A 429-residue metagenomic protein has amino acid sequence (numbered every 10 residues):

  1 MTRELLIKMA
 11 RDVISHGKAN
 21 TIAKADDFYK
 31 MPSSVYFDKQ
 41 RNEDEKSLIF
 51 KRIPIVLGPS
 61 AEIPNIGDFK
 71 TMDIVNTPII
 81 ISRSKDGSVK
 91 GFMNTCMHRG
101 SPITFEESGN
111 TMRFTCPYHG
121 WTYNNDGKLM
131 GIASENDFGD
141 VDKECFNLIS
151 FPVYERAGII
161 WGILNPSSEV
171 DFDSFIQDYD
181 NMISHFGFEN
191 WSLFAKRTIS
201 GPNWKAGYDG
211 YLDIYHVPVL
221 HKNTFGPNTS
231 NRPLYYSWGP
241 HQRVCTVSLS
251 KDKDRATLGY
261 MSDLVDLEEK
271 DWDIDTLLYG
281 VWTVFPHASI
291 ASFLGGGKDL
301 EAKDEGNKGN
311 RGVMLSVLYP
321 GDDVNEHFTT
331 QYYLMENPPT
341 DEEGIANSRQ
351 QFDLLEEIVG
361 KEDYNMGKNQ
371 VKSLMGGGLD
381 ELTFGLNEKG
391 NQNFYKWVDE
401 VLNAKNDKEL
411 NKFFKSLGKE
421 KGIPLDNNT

Functional and structural regions predicted by a protein language model:
M1-E106, P152-E155: N-terminal pre-ligand scaffold of iron-sulfur
R3-E4, S82-R83, S88, Y154 (+1 more regions): C-terminal catalytic domain of Rieske-type non-heme iron oxygenases
R11-K39, S101-T115, N147-Y154, S230-E269: N-terminal short leaders/motifs
V13-T21, N125, Q177-N181: Short, flexible segments with low predicted structural confidence
P32, Y36-D38, F50-K51, G58 (+11 more regions): Generic, ordered loop/turn and secondary-structure boundary motif
V35, K39-Q40, S60-A61, G67 (+9 more regions): Solvent-exposed, flexible loop/coil residues
L57-I63, D68-D73, M93, D137-I149 (+2 more regions): Short, solvent-exposed secondary-structure boundary motifs
E62-P166, V170-Q177: Rieske [2Fe-2S] iron-sulfur-binding domain
